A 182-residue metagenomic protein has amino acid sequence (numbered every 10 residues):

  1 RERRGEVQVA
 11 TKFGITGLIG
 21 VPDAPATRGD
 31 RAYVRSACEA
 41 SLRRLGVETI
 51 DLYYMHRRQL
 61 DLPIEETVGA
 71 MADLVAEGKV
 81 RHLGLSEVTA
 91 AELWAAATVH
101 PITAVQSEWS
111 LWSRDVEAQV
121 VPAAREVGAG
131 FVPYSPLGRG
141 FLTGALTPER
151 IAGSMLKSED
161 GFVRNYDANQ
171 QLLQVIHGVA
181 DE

Functional and structural regions predicted by a protein language model:
R1, R35, E39-L42, A72 (+2 more regions): Solvent-exposed, non-membrane alpha-helical residues enriched in polar/charged side chains
R1-Q8, E48: N-terminal binding-site loop/beta-alpha segment at the start of enzyme catalytic domains that lines or forms
A10-P25, T49, Y54: N-terminal small/glycine-rich loop or linker at the start of catalytic domains across soluble metabolic enzymes
I19-R35, H56-L62: Active-site mouth loops of central-metabolism enzymes
T27-G46, T89-A95: Short, acidic/polar
L42-L60: Active-site groove signature of glycoside hydrolases
R58-E182: Beta/alpha (TIM)-barrel catalytic core signal, keyed to glycine-rich beta->alpha loops juxtaposed to Asp/Glu that bind
